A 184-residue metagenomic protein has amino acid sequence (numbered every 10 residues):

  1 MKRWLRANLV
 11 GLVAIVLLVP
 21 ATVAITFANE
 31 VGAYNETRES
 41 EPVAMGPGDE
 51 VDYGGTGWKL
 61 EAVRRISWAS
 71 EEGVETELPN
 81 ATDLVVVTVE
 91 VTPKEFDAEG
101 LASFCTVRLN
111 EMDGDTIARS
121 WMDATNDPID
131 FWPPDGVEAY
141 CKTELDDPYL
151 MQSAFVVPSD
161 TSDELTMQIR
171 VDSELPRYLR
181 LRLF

Functional and structural regions predicted by a protein language model:
K2-F184: Conserved functional micro-motifs across diverse proteins
